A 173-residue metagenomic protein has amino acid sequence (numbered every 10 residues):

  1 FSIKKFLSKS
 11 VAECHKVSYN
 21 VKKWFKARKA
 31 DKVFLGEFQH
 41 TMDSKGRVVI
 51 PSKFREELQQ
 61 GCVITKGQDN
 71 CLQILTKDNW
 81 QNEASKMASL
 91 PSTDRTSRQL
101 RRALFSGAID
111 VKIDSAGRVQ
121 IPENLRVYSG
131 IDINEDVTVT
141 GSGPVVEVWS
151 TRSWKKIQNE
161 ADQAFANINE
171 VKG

Functional and structural regions predicted by a protein language model:
F1-H40, S44, F54-V111, S115 (+1 more regions): Flexible "stalk/tail and boundary" regions
